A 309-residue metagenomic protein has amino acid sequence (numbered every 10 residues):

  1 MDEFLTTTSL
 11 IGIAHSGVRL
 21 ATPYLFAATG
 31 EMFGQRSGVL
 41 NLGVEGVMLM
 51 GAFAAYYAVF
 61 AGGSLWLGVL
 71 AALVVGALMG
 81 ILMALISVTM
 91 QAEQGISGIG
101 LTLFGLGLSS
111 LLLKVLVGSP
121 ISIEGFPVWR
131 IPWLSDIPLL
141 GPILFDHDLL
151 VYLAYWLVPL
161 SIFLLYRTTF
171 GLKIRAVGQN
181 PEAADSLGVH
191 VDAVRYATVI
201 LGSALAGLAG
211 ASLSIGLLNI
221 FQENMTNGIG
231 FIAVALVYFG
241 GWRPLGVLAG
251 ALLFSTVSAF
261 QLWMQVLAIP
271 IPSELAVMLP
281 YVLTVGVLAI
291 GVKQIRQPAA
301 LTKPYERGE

Functional and structural regions predicted by a protein language model:
G12-A61, V69, L73-V74, L78-G95 (+1 more regions): Single transmembrane alpha-helix segments in multi-pass membrane proteins
A14-G17, G46, M50, W66-V74 (+5 more regions): Hydrophobic alpha-helical transmembrane segments
A27, A52-Y56, L106-S110, L153-L164 (+4 more regions): Hydrophobic core segments of alpha-helical transmembrane domains in multi-pass membrane transport and ion-translocation
R36-L40, M79-L134, R167, N227-G228 (+2 more regions): Short loop segments and helix-boundary regions at transmembrane helix junctions of multi-pass inner-membrane proteins
L106-R167, L267-A276, I295, T302-E309: Transmembrane helix-bundle core of multi-pass membrane transporters and related energy-transducing complexes
L144-F221, P244-A249: Helix-loop-helix "hairpin" substructures at the membrane interface of multi-pass membrane proteins
S161, Q179-A193, M264-E309: Cytosolic-side transmembrane-helix boundaries in multi-pass membrane proteins
G216-Y281: Transmembrane alpha-helical segments in multi-pass inner-membrane proteins
